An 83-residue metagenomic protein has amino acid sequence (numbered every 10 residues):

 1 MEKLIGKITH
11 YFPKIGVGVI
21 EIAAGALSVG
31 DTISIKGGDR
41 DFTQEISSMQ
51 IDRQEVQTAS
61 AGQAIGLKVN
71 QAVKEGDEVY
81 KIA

Functional and structural regions predicted by a protein language model:
E2-L27, T32-A83: Beta-strand/loop-dominated core regions that host nucleotide or nucleotide-derived cofactor-binding catalytic loops
